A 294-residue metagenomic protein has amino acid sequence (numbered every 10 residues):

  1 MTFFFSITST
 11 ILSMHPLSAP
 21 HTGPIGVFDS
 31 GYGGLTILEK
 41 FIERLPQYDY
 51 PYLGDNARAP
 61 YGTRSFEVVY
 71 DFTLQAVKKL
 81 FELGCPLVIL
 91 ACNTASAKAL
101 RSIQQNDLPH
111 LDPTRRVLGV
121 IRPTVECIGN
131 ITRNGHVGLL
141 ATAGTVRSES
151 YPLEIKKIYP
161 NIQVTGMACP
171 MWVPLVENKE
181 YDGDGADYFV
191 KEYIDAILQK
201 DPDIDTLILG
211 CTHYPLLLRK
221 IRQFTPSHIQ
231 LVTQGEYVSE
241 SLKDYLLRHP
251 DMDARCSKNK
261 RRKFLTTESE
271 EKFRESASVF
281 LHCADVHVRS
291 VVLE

Functional and structural regions predicted by a protein language model:
M1-S13: N-terminal amphipathic/basic-hydrophobic helices that include classical n-h-c signal peptides and signal-anchor
I11-E294: Non-catalytic structural scaffold of enzyme domains
